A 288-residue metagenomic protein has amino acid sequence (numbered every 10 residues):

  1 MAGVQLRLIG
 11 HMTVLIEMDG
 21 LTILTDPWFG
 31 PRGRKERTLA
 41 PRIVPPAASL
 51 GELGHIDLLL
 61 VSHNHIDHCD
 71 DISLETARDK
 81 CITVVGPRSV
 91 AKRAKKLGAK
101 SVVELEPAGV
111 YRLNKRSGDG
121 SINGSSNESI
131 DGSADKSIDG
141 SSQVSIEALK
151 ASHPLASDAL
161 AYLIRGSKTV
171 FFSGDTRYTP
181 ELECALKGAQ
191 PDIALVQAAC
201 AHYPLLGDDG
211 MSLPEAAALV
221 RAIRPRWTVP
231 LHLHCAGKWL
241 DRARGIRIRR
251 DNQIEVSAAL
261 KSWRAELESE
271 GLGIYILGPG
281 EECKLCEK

Functional and structural regions predicted by a protein language model:
A2-S49, D158-G174: Conserved beta-strand hairpin/beta-sheet module of binuclear metal-dependent hydrolase folds, prominently
L21-V61, D71-T76, Y178-G188: Pre-active-site segment of Zn-dependent metallo-hydrolases
T25-D26, I56-H65, V85-R88, F171-T176 (+3 more regions): Active-site neighborhood of phospho(di)ester-bond hydrolases with catalytic His/Asp-centered motifs
P31-R32, N64-C69, A91-R93, V110-Y111 (+5 more regions): Active-site environment of divalent metal-dependent phosphoester hydrolases
A47-K115: Active-site HxH/HxHxD metal-binding segment of metal-dependent hydrolases
G86-K168, K261-K288: Metallo-beta-lactamase
G98-R116, A185-G188, I193, Y203-P204 (+1 more regions): Binuclear metal-ion centers of metallo-dependent hydrolases, dominated by the metallo-beta-lactamase
S152-A222: Active-site-proximal loop/helix segments of hydrolase catalytic cores
